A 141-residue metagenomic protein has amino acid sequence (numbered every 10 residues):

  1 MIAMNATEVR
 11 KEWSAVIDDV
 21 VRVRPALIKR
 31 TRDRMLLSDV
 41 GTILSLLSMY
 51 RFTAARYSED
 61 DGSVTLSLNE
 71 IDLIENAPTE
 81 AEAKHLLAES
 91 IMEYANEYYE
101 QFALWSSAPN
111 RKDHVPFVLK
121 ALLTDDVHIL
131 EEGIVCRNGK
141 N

Functional and structural regions predicted by a protein language model:
M1: Beta-strand-enriched accessory nucleic-acid recognition/scaffold domains that flank the catalytic cores of large
M4-V21: The conserved cystathionine-beta-synthase
A6, G62-V64, A77, Y94: Broad hydrophobic/π-residue packing in well-ordered secondary structure
D18-T53, A81, H85-N141: Short, charged, surface-exposed hinge/linker loops at domain edges that act as mobile lids or interdomain connectors
Y50-E70: Short aromatic-glycine-(Arg/Gly/Cys) micro-motifs in beta-strand/loop hairpins
L68-A81: A short, exposed loop/beta-hairpin motif centered on an aromatic-Gly-Thr core
